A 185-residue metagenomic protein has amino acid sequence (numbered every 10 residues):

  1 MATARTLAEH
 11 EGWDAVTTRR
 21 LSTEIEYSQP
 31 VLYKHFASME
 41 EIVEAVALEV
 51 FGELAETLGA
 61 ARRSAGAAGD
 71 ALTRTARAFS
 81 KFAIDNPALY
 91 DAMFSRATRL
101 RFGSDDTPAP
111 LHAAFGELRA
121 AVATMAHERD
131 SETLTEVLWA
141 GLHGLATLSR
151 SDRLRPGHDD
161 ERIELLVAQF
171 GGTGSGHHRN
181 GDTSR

Functional and structural regions predicted by a protein language model:
M1-R5, E9, D14, E26 (+4 more regions): An amphipathic alpha-helix adjacent to DNA-recognition modules
A8, F36, F79-F82, Y90 (+1 more regions): Conserved hydrophobic/aromatic "anchor" residues that stabilize well-ordered secondary structure elements
V16, R20-T23, L32: Append "Primarily bacterial transcriptional regulators
T18, E40, E44, L48 (+4 more regions): Short, structured helix-loop boundary elements
G59-L89, L111-A114, L138: Hydrophobic alpha-helical connector segments
I84-F102, T147-R155: Amphipathic alpha-helical segments used for helix-helix packing
L100-A126, E132-V137, E161-G172: Amphipathic alpha-helical packing segments from all-alpha helical-bundle domains
A140-G157, G172-H178: Amphipathic C-terminal alpha-helical segment
